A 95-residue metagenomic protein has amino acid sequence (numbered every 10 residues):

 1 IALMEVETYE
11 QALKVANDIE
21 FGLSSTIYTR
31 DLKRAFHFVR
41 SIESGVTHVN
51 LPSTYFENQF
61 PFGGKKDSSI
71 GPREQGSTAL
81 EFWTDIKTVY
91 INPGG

Functional and structural regions predicted by a protein language model:
I1-G95: Conserved C-terminal structural/oligomerization subdomain of aldehyde/semialdehyde dehydrogenase
